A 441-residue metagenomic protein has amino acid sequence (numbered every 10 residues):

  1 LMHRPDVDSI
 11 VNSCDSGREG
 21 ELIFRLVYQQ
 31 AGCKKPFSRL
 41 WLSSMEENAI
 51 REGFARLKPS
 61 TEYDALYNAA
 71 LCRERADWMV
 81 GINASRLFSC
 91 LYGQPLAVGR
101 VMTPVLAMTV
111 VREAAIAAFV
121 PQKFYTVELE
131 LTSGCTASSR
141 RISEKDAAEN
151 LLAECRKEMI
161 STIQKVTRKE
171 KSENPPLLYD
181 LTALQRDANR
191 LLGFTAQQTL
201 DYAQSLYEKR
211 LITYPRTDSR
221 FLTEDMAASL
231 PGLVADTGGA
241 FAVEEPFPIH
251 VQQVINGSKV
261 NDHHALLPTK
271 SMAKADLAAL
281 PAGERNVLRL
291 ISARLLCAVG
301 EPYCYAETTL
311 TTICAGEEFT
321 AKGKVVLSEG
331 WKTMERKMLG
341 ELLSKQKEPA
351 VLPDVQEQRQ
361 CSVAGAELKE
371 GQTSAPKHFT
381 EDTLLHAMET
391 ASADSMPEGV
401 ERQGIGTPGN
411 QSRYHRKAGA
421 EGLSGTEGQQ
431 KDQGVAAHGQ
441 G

Functional and structural regions predicted by a protein language model:
L1-S392, M396-L423, G428-Q433, Q440: Toprim catalytic domain recognition across nucleic-acid enzymes
